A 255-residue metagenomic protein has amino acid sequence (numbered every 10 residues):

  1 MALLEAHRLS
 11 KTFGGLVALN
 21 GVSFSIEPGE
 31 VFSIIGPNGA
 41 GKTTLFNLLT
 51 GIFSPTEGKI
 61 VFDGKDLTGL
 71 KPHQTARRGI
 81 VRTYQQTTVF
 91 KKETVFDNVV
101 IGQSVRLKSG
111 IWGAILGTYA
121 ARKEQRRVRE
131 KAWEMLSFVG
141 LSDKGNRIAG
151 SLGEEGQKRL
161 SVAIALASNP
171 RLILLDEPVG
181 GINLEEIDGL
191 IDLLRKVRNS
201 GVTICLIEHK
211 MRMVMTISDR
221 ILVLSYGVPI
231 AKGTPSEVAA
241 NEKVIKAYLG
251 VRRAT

Functional and structural regions predicted by a protein language model:
M1-T255: Glycine-rich phosphate-binding loops of nucleotide-dependent enzymes
